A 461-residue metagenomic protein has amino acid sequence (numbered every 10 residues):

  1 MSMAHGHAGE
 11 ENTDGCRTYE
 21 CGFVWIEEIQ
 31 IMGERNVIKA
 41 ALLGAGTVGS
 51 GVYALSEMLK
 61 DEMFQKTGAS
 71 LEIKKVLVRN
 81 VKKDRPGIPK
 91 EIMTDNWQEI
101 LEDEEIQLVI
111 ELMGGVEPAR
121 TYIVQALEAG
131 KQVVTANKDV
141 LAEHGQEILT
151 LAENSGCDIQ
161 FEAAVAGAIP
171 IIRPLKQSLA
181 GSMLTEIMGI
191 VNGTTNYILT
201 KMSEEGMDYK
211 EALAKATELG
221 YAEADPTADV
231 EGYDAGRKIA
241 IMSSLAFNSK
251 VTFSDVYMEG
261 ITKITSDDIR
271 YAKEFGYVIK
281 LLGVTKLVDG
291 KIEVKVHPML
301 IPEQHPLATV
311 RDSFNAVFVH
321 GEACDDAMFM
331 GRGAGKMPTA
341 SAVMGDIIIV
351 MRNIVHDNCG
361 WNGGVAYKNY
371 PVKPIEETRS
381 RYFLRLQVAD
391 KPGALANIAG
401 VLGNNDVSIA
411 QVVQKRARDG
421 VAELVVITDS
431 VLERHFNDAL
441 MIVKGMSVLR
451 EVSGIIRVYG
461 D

Functional and structural regions predicted by a protein language model:
G6-A8, G15, E20-V24: Short hydrophobic alpha-helical segments enriched in small aliphatic residues
E27, M32-A129: N-terminal glycine-/serine-/threonine-rich beta1-alpha1-beta2 phosphate-ribose binding loop of Rossmann-like
R120-Q125, K138-V165, I172-L175: Rossmann-fold NAD(P)-binding glycine/threonine-rich loop
Q132-V134, I409: A short hydrophobic/small-residue beta-strand
I171-L184, T195-M207, R237-V251, D346: Oxidoreductase and adenylate-handling cofactor-binding alpha/beta cores
L184-M188, N196-L199, S203, K215 (+5 more regions): Catalytic, metal-anchored helix/loop core of enzyme active sites in primary metabolism
E211-T309, F314-A316: Substrate-binding/catalytic subdomain of NAD(P)-dependent oxidoreductase enzymes
I347-D461: A conserved regulatory-domain signal marking ACT and ACT-like small-molecule sensing domains and adjacent regulatory
